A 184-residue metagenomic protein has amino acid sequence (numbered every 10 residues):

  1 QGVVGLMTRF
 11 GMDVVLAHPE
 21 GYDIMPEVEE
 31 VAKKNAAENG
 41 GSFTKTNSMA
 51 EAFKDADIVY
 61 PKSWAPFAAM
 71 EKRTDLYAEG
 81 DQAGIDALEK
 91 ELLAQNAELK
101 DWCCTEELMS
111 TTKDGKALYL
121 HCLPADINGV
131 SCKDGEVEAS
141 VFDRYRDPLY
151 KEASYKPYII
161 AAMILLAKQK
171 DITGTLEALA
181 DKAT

Functional and structural regions predicted by a protein language model:
Q1-D75, E79-Q82: Glycine-rich phosphate/diphosphate-binding loop of Rossmann-like nucleotide-binding domains
G2, I24-E27, N47, K54 (+3 more regions): Conserved active-site and cofactor/substrate-binding residues in soluble primary-metabolism enzymes
L6, L108, S140-V141: Hydrophobic/aromatic ligand-binding patch that stacks against planar heteroaromatic rings of cofactors or nucleotides
A17, G21, A97-E98, E152: Glycine- and other small-residue-rich loops at beta-strand/loop junctions that grip anionic moieties
A37-G41, A94-L99, D126: Short, flexible loop segments at the rims of nucleotide/cofactor-binding pockets, characterized by
S48-A52, A97-T112: A short, acidic, amphipathic alpha-helical segment used as a generic capping/interface helix at domain edges
P66-W102, V130: Glycine/threonine-rich flexible loop motifs
T112-T184: Adenosine-phosphate binding glycine-rich loop
